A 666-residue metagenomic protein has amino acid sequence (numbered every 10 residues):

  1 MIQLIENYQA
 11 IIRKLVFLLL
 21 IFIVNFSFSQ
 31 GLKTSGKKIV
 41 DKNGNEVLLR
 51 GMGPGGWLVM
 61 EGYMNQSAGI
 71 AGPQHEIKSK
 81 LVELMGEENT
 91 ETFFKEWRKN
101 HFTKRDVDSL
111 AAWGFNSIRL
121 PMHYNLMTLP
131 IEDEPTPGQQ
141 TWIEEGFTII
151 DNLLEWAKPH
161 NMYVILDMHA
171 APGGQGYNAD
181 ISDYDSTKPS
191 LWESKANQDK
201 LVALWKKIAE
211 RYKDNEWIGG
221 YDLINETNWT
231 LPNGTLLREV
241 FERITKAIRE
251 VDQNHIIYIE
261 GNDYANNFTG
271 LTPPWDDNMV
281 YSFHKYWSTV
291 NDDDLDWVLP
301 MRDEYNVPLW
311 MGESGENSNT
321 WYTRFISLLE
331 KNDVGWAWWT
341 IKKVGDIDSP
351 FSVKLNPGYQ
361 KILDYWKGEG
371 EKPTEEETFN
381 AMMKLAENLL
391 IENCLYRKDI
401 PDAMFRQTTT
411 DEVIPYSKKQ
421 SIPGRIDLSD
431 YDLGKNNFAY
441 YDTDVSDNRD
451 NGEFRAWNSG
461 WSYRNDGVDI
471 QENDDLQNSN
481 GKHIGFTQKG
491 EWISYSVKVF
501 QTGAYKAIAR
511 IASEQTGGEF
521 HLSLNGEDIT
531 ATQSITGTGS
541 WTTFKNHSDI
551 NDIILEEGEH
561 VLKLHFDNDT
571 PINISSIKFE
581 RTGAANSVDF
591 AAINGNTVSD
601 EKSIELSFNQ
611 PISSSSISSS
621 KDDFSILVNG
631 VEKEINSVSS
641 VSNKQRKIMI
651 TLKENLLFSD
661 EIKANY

Functional and structural regions predicted by a protein language model:
M1-Q30: Bacterial Sec-dependent N-terminal signal peptides
T34-L49, P54-I256, G261-T269: Active-site mouth of glycoside hydrolases
E193-K343, D348-L363: Extracellular glycoside hydrolase catalytic/binding regions
W321-R324, L328-S421: Aromatic-rich peripheral "rim/lid" segments of glycoside hydrolase catalytic domains that contact and position glycan
I400-S587, S615: Extracytoplasmic
N596-D600: Short, solvent-exposed loop/linker segments at the N-terminal edge of repeated beta-sheet extracellular domains
K602-S640, K663: Short, surface-exposed alpha-helix to beta-strand junction/turn motifs within ectodomains of secreted and cell-envelope
F658-Y666: Contiguous beta-strand segments of beta-sheet-rich domains
